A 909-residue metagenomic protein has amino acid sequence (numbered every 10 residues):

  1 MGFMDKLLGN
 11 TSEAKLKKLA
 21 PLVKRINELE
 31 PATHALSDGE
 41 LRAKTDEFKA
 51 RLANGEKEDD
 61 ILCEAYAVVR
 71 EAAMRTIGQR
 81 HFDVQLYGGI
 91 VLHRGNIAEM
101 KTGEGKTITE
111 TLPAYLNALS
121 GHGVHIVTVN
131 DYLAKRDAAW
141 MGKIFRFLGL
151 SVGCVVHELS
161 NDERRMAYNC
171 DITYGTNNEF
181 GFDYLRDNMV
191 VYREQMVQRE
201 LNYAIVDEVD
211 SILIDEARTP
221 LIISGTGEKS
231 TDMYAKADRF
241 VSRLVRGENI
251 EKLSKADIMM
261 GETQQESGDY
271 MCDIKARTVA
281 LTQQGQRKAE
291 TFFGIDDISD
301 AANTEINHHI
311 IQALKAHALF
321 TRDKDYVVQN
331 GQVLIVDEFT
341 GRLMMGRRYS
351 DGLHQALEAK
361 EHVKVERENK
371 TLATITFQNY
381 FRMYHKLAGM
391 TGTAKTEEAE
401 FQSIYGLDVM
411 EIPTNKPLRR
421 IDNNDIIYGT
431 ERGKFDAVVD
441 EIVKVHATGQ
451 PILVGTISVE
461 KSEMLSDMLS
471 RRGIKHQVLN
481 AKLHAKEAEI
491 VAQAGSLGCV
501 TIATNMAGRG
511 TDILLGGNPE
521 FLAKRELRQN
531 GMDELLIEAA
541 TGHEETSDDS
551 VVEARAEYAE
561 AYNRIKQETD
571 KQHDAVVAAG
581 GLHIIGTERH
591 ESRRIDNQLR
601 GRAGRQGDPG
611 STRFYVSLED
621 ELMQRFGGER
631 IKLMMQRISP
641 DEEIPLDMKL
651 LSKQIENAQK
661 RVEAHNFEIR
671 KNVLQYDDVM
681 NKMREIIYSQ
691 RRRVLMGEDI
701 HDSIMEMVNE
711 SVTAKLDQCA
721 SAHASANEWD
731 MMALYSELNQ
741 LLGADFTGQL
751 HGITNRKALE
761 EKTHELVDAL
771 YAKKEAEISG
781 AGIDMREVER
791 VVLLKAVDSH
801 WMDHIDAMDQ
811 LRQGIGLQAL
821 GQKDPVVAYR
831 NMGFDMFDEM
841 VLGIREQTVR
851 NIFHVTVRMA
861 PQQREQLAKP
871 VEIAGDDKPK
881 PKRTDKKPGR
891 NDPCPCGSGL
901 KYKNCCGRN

Functional and structural regions predicted by a protein language model:
M1-S617, E621-I638, S689, E710: Conserved P-loop NTPase motor core
F3, E397, Q450, G498-C499 (+5 more regions): Generic detector of short, well-ordered, non-transmembrane alpha-helical segments enriched in hydrophobic residues
T33, H309-I310, Y326-L334, T340-R348 (+7 more regions): Extended, charged helical/alpha-beta scaffold domains that provide interaction surfaces
E110, V438, P879-P881, G889: Active-site-adjacent structural elements in folded domains
G449-S462, M696-G697, H723-A724, L750-T754 (+1 more regions): Short, Lys/Glu-rich amphipathic helical modules
V454, I502, W801, F837 (+2 more regions): Hydrophobic, well-ordered secondary-structure elements that form the walls of internal hydrophobic environments
T884-K903, G907: Short Cys/His-rich zinc-binding micro-motifs
